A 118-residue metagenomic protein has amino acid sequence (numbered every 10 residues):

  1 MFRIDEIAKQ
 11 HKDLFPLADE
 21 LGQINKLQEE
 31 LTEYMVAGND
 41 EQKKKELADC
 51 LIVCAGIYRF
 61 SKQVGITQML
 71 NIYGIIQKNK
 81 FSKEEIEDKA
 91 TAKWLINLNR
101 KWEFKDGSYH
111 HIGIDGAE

Functional and structural regions predicted by a protein language model:
M1-E118: Flexible "arm" and connector segments at domain edges
